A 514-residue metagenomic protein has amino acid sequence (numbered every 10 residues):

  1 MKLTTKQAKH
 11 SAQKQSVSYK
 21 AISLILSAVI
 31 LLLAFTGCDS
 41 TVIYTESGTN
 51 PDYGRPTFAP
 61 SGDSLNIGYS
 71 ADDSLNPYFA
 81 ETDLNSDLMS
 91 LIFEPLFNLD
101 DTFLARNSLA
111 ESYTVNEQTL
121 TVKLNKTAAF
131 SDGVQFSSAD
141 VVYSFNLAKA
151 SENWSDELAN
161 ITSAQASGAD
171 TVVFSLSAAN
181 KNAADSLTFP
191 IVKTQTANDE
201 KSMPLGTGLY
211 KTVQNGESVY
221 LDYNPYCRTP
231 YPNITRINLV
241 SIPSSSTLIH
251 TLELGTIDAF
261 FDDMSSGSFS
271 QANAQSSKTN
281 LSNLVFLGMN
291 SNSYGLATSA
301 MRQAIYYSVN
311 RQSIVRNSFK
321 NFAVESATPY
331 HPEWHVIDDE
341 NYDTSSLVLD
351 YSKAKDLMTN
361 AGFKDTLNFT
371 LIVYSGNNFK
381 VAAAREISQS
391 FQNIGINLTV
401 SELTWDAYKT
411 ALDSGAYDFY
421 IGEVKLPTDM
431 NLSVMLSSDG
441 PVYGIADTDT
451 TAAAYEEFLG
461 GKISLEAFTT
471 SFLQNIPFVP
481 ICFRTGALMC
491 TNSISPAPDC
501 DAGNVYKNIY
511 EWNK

Functional and structural regions predicted by a protein language model:
G68-V115, N146, L205: N-terminal lobe/hinge region of extracytoplasmic solute-binding protein
Y69-D87, L109-A110, V134, A183-P190 (+3 more regions): A structural "hinge/loop" feature
T114, T119, D156-A197, K211: Surface-exposed binding/hinge segments that line and control ligand-binding clefts or catalytic entry sites
S175-L176, D185-R236, S244-T247: Gly/Pro-rich hinge or "lid" segments in bacterial periplasmic/extracellular proteins
Y226-S268: Ligand-site clamp/hinge motif
N292, L296-H335, F468-F478: Periplasmic-binding protein-like
A323-N360, N377-K380: Structural transition elements
W405-Y408, S433-S495, K514: Extracytoplasmic/peripheral linker and loop segments enriched in polar/acidic and small residues with frequent Thr/Pro
